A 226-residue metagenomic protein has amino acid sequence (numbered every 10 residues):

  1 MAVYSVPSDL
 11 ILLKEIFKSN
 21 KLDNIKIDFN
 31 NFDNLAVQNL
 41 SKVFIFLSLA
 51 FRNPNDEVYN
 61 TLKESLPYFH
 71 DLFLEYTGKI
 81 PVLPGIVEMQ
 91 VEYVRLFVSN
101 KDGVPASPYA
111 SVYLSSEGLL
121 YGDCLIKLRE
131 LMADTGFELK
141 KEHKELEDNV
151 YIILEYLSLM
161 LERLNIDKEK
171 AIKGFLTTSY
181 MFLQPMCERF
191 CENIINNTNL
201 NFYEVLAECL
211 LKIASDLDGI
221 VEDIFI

Functional and structural regions predicted by a protein language model:
A2-I226: Surface/interface-facing alpha-helical segments and adjacent flexible terminal/loop regions used for partner/assembly
